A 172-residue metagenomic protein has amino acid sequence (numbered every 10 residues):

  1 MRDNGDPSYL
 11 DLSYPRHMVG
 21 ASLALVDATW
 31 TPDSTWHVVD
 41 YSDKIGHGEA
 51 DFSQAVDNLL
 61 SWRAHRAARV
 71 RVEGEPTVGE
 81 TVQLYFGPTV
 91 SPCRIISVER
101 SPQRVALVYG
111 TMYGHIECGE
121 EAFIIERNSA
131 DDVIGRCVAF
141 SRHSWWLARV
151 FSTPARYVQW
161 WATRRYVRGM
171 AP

Functional and structural regions predicted by a protein language model:
M1-F86: Hydrophobic ligand-binding cavity/cleft-lining segments
D3-L10, H143-P172: A conserved amphipathic terminal alpha-helix motif
Y41, C137-A139, Y166: A structural signal for short, well-ordered beta-strand segments
P76-S97, V138: Short N-terminal secondary-structure initiator segments
Q83, A106-V108, V133-R136: General beta-strand recognition
P88-A130: Hydrophobic-ligand binding "helix-grip"
M112-Y157: Beta-strand/loop substructures that line and gate deep hydrophobic ligand-binding cavities in soluble
